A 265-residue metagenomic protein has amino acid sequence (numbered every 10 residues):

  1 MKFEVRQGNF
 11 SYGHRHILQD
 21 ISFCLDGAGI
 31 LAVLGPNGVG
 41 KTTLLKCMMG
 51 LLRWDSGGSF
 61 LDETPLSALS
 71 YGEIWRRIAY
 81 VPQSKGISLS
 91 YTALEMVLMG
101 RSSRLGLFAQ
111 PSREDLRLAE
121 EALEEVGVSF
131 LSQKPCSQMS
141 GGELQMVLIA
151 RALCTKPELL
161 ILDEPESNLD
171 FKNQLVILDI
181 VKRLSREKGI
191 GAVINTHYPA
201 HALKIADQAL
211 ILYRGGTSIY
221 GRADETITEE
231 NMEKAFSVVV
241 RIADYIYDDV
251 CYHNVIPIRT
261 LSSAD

Functional and structural regions predicted by a protein language model:
L34-P36: The feature captures the beta-strand-to-loop junction immediately N-terminal to the Walker
M49: Helix-to-loop junction immediately C-terminal to a conserved catalytic motif
G57-P65, I74: Conserved ABC transporter NBD signature motif
P135-M139, E143: Conserved ABC ATPase signature
K156: Conserved catalytic motifs of ABC-family nucleotide-binding domains
L160-E164: Catalytic Walker B motif of ABC-type/P-loop ATPase nucleotide-binding domains
F236-D265: ABC ATPase nucleotide-binding domains
